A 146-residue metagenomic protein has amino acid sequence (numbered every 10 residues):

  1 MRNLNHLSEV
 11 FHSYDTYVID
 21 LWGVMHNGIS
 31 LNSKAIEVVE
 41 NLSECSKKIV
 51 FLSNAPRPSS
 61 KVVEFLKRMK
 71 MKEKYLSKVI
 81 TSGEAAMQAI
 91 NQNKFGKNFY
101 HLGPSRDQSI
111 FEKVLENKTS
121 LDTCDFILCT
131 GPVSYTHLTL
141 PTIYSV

Functional and structural regions predicted by a protein language model:
M1-I19: Non-catalytic pre-domain segments flanking phosphatase-related domains
H6-V10, L115-F126: Short acidic low-complexity segments
G23: Receiver (REC) domain active-site loop signature in two-component systems and cognate sites in sensor histidine kinases
G28-L31: Conserved ATPase-coupling elements of RecA-like P-loop NTPase cores
K34-S46: Catalytic-core regions built around general acid/base machinery
C45-K118: Active-site phosphate-binding/coordination module
D122-L138: Conserved acidic, metal-coordinating active-site core of Asp-based, Mg2+-dependent phosphoryl-transfer enzymes
H137-V146: Single conserved hydrophobic/aromatic residue that forms the stacking wall/gate of nucleotide- or nucleobase-binding
